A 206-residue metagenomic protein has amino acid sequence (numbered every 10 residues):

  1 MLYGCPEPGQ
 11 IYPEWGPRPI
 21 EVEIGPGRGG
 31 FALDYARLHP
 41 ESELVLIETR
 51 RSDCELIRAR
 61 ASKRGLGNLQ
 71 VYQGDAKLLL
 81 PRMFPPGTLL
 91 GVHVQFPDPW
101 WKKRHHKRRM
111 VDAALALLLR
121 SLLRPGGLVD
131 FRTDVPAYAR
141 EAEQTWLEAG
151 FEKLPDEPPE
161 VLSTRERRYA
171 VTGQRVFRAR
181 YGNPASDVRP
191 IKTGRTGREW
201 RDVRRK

Functional and structural regions predicted by a protein language model:
M1-I20, R28-H39: S-adenosyl-L-methionine
E23: Class I SAM-dependent methyltransferase core
R50: Conserved SAM/SAH-binding beta-strand->alpha-helix loop
C54-E55, A139: Short alpha-helix immediately C-terminal to the canonical SAM-binding loop
R58-P86: S-adenosyl-L-methionine
V111-P125: A short glycine-rich, Lys/Arg-flanked "PGG" loop and its adjoining helix->strand segment in the class I
P125-T133: Conserved beta-strand signature within the Rossmann-like core of class I S-adenosyl-L-methionine
Y138-K206: Class I S-adenosyl-L-methionine
